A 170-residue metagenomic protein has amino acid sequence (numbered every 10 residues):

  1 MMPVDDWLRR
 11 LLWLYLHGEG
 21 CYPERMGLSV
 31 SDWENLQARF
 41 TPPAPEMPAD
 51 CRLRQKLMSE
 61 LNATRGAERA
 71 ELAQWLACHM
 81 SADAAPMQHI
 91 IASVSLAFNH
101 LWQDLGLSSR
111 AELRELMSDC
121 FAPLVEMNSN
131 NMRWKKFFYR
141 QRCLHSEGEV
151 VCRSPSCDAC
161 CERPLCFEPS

Functional and structural regions predicted by a protein language model:
M1-F138: Hydrophobic, aromatic-lined core segments that form the binding pocket/scaffold for planar heteroaromatic ligands
C120-S170: Cys/His-clustered metal-coordination modules, chiefly Zn-binding fingers
